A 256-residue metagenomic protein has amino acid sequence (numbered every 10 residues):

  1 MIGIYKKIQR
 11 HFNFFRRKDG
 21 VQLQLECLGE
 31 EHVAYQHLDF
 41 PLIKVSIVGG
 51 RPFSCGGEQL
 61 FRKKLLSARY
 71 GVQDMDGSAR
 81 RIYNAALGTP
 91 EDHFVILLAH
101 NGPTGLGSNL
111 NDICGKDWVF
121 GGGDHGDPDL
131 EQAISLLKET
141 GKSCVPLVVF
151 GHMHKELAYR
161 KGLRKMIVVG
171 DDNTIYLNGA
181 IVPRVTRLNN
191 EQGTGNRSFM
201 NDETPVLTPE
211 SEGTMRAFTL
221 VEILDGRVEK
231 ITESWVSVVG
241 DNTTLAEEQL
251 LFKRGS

Functional and structural regions predicted by a protein language model:
M1-I8, S54-E58, T104-L106, L137-L163 (+1 more regions): Active-site environment of divalent metal-dependent phosphoester hydrolases
M1-P41, D124-D129, L136, K142 (+3 more regions): Core catalytic region of metal-dependent phosphoesterases/phosphodiesterases, especially metallo-beta-lactamase-like
H11-V21, A68-A85, G123-Q132, Q192-N196 (+1 more regions): Well-ordered, non-membrane alpha-helical segments in soluble/globular domains
H32, I47, V148, Y176-N178: Conserved beta-strand scaffold positions in the cores of enzyme catalytic domains, especially in NTP/NDP-utilizing
P41, C144, K155-S256: Binuclear metal-dependent phosphoesterase catalytic core
P41-F94, K116, F120-G126: Binuclear metal-dependent hydrolase catalytic cores centered on His/Asp/Glu-rich metal-binding motifs
I47, I96-H100, V149: Structural motif
D92-C144: Active-site-proximal segments of metal-dependent phosphoesterases and phosphodiesterases across multiple
